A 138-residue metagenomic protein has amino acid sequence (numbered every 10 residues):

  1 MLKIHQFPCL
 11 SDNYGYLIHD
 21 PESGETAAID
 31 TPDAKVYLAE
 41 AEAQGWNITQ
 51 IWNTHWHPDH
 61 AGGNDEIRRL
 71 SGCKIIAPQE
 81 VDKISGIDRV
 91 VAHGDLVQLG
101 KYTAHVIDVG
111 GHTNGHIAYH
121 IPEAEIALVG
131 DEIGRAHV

Functional and structural regions predicted by a protein language model:
M1-I4: Extreme N-terminal starter segment of soluble prokaryotic enzymes
S11, S23-T26, D33-D108, E125: Active-site HxH/HxHxD metal-binding segment of metal-dependent hydrolases
S11-Y14, T113-N114: Short acidic/glycine-enriched loop/turn segments that link adjacent beta-strands
N13, S23, E132-R135: Active-site-proximal loop/helix segment associated with metal-binding centers of metalloenzymes
T103, T113-H137: Metallo-beta-lactamase
